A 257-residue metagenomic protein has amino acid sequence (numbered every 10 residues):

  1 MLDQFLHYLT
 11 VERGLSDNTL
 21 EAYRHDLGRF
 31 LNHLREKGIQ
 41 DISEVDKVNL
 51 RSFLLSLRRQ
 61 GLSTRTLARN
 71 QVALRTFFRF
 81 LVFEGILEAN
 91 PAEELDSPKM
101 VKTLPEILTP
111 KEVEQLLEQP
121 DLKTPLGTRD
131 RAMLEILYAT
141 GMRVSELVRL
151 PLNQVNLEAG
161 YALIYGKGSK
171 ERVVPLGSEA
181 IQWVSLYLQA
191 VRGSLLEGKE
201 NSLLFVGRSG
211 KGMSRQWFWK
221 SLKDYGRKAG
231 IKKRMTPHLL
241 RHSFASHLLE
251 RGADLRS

Functional and structural regions predicted by a protein language model:
M1-S257: Conserved catalytic core of the tyrosine transesterase superfamily
